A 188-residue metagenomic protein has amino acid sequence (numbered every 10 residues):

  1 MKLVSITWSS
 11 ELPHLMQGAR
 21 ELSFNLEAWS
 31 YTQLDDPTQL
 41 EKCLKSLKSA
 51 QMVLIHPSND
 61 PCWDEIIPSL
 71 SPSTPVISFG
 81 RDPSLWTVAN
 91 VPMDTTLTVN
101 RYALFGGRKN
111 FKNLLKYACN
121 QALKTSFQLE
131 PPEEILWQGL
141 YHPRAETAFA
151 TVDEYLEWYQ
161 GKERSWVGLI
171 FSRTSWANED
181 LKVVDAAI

Functional and structural regions predicted by a protein language model:
M1-I188: An N-terminal assembly and electron-transfer interface module characteristic of large anaerobic redox and radical
